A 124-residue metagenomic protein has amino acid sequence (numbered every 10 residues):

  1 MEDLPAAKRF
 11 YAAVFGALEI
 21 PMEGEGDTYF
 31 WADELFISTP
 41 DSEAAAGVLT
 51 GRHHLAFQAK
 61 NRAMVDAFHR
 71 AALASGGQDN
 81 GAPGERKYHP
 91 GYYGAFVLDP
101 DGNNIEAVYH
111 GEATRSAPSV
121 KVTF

Functional and structural regions predicted by a protein language model:
M1-I37: Core segments of cupin and vicinal oxygen chelate
M1-R9, L55, G111-F124: N-terminal beta-strand motif that seeds the catalytic metal site of vicinal oxygen chelate
E2-P5, A56-D101: Vicinal oxygen chelate
E19-G24, G84-R86, V108-R115: Conserved catalytic-core motifs of GNAT/GCN5-like acyltransferases
E23-G51, Y92-Y93: Accessory recognition modules or surfaces
F30-D33, Y88-H89, A113, P118: Short secondary-structure capping/turn micro-motifs that flank functional sites
D41, H89-P90, F96, A107-T114: Short beta->alpha transition motifs characteristic of CBS
N104: Glycine-rich acetyl-CoA-binding "A-motif" of GNAT/NAT acetyltransferases
